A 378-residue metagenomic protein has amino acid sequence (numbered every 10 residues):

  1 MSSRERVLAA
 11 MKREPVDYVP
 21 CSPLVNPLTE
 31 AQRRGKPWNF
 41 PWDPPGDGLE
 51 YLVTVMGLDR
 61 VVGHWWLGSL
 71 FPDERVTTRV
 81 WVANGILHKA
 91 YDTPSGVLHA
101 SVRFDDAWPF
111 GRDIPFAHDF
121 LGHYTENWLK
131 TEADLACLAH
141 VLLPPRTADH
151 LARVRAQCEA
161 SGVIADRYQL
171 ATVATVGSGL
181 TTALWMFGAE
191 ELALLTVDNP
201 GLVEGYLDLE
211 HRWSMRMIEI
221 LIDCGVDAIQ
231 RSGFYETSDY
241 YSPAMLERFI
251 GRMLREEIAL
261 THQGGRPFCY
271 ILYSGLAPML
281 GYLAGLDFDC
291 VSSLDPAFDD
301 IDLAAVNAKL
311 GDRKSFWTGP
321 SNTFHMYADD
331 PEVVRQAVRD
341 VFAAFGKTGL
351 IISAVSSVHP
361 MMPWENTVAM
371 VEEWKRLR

Functional and structural regions predicted by a protein language model:
M1-N39, S101, L121-G122, E126-R378: Active-site loop segments of alpha/beta catalytic cores
V19, K36, F40-P44, F71 (+5 more regions): Intrinsic-disorder/low-complexity coil detector
E30-T78: Segments that shape or occlude catalytic/ligand-binding pockets
D73, V82-N84, Q157: Short solvent-exposed loop/turn micro-motifs enriched in small/polar/acidic residues
T77-V141, R167: A contiguous, low-structure linker/loop signature
